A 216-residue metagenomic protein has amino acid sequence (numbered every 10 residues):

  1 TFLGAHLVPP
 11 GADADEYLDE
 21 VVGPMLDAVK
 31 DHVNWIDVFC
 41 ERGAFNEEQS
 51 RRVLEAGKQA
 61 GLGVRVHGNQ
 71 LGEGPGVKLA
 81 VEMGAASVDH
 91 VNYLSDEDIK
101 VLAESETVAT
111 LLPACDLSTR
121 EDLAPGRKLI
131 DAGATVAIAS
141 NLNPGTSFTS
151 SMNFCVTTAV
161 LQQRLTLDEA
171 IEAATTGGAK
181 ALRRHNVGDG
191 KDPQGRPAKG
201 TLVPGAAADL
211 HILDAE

Functional and structural regions predicted by a protein language model:
T1-P75: Metal-coordinating catalytic core of metallo-dependent amide/deamination hydrolases
W35-V38, S87-H90, L210: Well-ordered beta-strand positions
G63-V64, E73-A198, L213-D214: Active-site-adjacent C-terminal substructures of enzyme catalytic domains
G205-A208: Loop/turn positions that initiate beta-strands
